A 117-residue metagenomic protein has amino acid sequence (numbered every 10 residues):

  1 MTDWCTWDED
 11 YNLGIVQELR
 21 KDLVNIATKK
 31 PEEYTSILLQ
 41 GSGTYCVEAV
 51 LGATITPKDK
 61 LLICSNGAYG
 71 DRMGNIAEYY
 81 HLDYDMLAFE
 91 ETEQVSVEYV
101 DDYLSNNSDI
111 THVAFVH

Functional and structural regions predicted by a protein language model:
T2-A49, A68, R72-E78: Conserved N-terminal alpha-helix of the aminotransferase class I/II PLP-enzyme fold
L39-Q40, L87-E93: Short beta->alpha junction loops
G52-P57, Y79-Y80: Alpha-helix C-terminal capping segments
I55-D71: Conserved PLP-anchoring active-site segment centered on the Schiff-base-forming lysine
C64, A88, A114-H117: Short beta-strand segments
R72-D83, E90, E98-Y103: Active-site-proximal loop->helix
V95-H117: Active-site phosphate-binding strand-loop segment of PLP-dependent enzymes
